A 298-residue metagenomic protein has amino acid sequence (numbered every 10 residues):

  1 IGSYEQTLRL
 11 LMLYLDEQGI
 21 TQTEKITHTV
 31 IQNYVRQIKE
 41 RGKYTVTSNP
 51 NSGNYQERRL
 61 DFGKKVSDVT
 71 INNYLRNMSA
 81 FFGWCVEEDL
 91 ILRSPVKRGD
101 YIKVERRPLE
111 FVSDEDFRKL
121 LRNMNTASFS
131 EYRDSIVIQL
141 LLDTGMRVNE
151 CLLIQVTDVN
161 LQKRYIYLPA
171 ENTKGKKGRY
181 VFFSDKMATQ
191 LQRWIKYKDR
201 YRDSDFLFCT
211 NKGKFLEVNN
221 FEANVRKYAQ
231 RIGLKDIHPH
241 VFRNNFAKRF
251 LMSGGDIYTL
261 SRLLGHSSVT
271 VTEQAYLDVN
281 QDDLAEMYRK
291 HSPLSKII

Functional and structural regions predicted by a protein language model:
L8-P108, N123-T126, D199: N-terminal core-binding DNA-recognition domain of tyrosine recombinases/integrases
I91, K103-R106, K119-V148, T173-G175: Basic, Lys/Arg- and aromatic-enriched nucleic-acid-binding interface segment
I91, V104-K119, K174-D185, Y201-D205: DNA breakage-rejoining catalytic core of tyrosine-based enzymes
T144, N149, L153-R193: Conserved tyrosine-mediated DNA breakage-rejoining catalytic core shared by Y-recombinases
V159-L161, E217, K235-D236, G255-Q274: Short, polar N-cap/turn motifs at the start of nucleic acid-interacting alpha helices
A170-N172, L264, V269-R289: Catalytic-site neighborhood detector that most strongly recognizes the C-terminal catalytic loop/helix of tyrosine
S184-L234: Active-site/catalytic core of tyrosine-dependent DNA strand-transfer enzymes
K290-I298: C-terminal secondary-structure termini that scaffold catalytic or DNA-interacting sites
